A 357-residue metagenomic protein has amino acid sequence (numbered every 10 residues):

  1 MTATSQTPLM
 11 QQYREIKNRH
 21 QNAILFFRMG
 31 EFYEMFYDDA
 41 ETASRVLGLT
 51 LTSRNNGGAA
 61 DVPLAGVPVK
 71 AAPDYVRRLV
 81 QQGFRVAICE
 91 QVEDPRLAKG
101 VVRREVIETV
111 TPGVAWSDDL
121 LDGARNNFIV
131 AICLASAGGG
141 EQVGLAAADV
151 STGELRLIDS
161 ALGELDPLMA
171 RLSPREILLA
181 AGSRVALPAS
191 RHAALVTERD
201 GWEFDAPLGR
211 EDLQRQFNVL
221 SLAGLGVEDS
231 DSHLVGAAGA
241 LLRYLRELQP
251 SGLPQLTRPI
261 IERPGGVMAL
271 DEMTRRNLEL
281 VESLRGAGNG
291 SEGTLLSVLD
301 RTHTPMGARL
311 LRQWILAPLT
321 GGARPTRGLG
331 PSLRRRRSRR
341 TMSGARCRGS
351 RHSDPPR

Functional and structural regions predicted by a protein language model:
M1-R357: Charged catalytic and DNA/RNA-contacting regions of genome-maintenance and nucleic-acid-processing enzymes
